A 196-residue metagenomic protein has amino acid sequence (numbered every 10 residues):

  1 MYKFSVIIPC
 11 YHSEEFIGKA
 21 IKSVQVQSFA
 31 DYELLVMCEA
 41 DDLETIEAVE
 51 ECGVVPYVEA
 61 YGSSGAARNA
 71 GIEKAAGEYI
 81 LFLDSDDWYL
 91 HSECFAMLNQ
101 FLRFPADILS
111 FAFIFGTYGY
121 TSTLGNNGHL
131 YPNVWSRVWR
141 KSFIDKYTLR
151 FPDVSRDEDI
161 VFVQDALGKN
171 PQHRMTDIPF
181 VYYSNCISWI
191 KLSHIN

Functional and structural regions predicted by a protein language model:
M1-N196: Nucleotide-sugar donor-binding/catalytic module of glycosyltransferases that assemble extracellular/cell-envelope
